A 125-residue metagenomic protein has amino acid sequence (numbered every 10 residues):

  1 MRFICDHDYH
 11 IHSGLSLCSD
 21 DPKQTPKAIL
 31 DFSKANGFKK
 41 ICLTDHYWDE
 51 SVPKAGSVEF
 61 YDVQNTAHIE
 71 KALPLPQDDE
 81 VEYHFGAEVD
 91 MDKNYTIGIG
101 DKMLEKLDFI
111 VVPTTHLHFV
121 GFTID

Functional and structural regions predicted by a protein language model:
D6-C18, H46-W48: Histidine-centered catalytic micro-motifs
H10, S33, D45, Y83 (+1 more regions): Divalent metal-coordination and catalytic microenvironments
I11, D45-Y47, V89, T114-T115: Active-site metal-binding loops of divalent metal-dependent hydrolases
L17-P22, A55-S57: Short, solvent-exposed loop/turn segments at secondary-structure boundaries
P22-F32, N94-K102: Short, acidic/polar
K27-H46: Catalytic domains of carbohydrate-active enzymes, especially glycoside hydrolases
K40-S51, H84-G86: Short beta-strand segments at enzyme active-site cores
P53-D125: Extended substrate/RNA-proximal surfaces in nucleic-acid metabolism proteins
